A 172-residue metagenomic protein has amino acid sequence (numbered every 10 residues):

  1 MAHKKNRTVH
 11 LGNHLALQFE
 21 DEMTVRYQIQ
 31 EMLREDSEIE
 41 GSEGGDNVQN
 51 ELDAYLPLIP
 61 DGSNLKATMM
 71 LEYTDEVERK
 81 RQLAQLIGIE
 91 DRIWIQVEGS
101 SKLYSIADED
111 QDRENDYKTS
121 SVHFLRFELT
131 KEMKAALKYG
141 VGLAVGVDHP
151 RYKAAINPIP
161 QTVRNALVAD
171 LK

Functional and structural regions predicted by a protein language model:
M1-K172: Charged, low-complexity intrinsically disordered segments
